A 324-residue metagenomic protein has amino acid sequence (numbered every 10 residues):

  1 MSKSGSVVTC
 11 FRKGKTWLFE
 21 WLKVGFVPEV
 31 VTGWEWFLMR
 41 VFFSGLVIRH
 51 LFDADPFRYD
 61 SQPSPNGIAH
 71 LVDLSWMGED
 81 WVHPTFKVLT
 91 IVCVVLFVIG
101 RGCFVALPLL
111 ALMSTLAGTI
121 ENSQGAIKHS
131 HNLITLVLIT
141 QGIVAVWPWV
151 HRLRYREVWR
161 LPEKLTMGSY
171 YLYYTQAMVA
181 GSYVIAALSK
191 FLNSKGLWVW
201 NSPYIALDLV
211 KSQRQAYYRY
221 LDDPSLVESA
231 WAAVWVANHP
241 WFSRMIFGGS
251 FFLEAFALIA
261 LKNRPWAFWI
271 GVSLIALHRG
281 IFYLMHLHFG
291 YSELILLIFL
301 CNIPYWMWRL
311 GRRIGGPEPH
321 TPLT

Functional and structural regions predicted by a protein language model:
S2-T324: Alpha-helical membrane-anchoring segments
